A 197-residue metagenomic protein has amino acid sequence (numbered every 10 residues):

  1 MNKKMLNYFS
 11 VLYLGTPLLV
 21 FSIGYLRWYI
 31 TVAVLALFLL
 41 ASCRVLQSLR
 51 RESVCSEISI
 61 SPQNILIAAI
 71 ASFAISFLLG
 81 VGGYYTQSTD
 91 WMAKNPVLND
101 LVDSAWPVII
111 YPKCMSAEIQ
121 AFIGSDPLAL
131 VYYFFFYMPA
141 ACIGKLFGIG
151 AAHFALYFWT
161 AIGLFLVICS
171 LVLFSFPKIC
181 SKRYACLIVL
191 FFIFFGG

Functional and structural regions predicted by a protein language model:
M1-S59: Membrane-embedded, hydrophobic transmembrane alpha-helices
F9, A68-S72, V189: Hydrophobic alpha-helical transmembrane segments of polytopic
Y13-V20, F73-L78, F191-G197: Aromatic-anchored segments of alpha-helical transmembrane domains
S48-Q63, L173-A185: Membrane-interface helix-boundary motifs at transmembrane edges
L49-S53, I75-Y84: Short charge-dense sequence patches
P62-A69, S76-G80: Catalytic phosphate/metal-binding cores of nucleic-acid and nucleotide-processing enzymes, i.e., regions that mediate
L78-G197: Active-site lumenal/periplasmic loops and adjacent helix-entry segments of GT-C-fold, multi-pass membrane
